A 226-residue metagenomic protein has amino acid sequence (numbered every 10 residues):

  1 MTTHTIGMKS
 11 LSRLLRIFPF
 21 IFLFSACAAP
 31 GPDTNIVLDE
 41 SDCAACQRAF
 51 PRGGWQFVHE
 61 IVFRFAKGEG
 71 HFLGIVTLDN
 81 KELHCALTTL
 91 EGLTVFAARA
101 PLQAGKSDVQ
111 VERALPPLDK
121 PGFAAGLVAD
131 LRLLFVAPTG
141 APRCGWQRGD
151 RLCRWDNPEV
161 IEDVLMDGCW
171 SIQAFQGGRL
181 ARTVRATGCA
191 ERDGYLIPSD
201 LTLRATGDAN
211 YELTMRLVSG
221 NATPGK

Functional and structural regions predicted by a protein language model:
M1-C27: Sec-dependent bacterial lipoprotein signal peptides
I21, S25-C43: Bacterial Sec signal peptide processing site at the extreme N-terminus
C27, C43-C46, C144, C153: Disulfide-bonded cysteines in secreted/extracellular proteins and peptides
F50-E112: N-terminal mature ectodomain segment of secretory-pathway/periplasmic proteins
I61-K67, T89, R113, A174-R179 (+1 more regions): Short acidic, glycine-rich loop/turn motifs
T94-P101, K120-A125, R182-R185, N210-T214: A short, polar/proline- and glycine-enriched secondary-structure boundary/capping micro-motif
K106-P142: Acidic/charged, solvent-exposed loop-and-adjacent secondary-structure segments enriched in E/D, K/R, S/T, and G/P
G149-K226: Gly/Pro-enriched, hydrophobic low-complexity segments that function as extracytoplasmic propeptides/linkers
